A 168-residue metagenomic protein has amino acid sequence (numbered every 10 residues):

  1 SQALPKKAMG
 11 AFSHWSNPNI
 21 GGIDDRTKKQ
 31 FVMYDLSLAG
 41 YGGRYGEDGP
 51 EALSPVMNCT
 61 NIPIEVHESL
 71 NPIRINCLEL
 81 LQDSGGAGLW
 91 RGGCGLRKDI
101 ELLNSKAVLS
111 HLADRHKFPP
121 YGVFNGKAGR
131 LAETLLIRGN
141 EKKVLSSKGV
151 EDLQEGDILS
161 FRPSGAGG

Functional and structural regions predicted by a protein language model:
S1-G168: Glycine/proline-enriched, intrinsically flexible loops and inter-domain linkers
